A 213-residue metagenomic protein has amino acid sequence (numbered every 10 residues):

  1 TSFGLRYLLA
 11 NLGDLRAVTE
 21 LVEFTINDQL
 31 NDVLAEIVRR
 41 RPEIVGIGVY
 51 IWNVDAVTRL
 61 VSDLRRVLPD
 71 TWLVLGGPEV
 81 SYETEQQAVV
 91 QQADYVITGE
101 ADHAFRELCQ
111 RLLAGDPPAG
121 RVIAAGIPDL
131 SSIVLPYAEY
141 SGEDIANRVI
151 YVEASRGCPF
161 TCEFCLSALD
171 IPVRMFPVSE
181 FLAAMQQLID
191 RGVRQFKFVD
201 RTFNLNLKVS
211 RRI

Functional and structural regions predicted by a protein language model:
T1-L5: Glycine- and acidic-residue-enriched helix-capping/strand-helix junction motifs
L8-N11, L15-S131: Glycine-rich beta-alpha loop elements in corrinoid/cobalamin-binding modules across cobalamin-dependent enzymes
S131-I213: Radical SAM [4Fe-4S] cluster-binding motif and immediate context
